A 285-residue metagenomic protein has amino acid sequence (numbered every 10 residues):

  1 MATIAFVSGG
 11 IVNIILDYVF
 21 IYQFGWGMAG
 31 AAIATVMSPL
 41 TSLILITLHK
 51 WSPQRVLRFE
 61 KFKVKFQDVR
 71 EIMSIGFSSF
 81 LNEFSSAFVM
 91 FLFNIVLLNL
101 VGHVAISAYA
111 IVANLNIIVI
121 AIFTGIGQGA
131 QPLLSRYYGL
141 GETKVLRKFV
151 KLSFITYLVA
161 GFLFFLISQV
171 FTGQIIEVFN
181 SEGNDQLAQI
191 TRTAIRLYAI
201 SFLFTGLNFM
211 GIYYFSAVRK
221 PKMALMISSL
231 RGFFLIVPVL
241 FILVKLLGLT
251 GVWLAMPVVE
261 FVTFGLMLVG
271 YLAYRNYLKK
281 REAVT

Functional and structural regions predicted by a protein language model:
M1-A2, A108-T172, T205-A224: Small-residue-rich hydrophobic transmembrane alpha-helices
T3-V7, L45-L48, K61-L92, L97 (+5 more regions): Hydrophobic faces of transmembrane alpha-helices in multi-pass small-molecule transporters and flippases across diverse
I4-I11, I33, M37, F77 (+11 more regions): Hydrophobic residues within alpha-helical transmembrane segments of multi-pass solute transporters/permease subunits
G10, E83, A87-F91, L100 (+3 more regions): Recurrent gating helices in multi-pass secondary carriers
I11-I15, F88, I122, I126 (+3 more regions): Residue positions within transmembrane alpha-helices of multi-pass solute transporters
V12, Q23-G76, L134-I200, L243-T285: Short alpha-helical transmembrane segments in multi-pass integral membrane proteins
L16-D17, I46, F77, V89 (+7 more regions): Hydrophobic/aromatic residues in alpha-helical transmembrane segments
V19-W26, A87-N114, I118, R136 (+2 more regions): Helix-terminus/linker motif at the lipid-water interface of multi-pass membrane proteins
